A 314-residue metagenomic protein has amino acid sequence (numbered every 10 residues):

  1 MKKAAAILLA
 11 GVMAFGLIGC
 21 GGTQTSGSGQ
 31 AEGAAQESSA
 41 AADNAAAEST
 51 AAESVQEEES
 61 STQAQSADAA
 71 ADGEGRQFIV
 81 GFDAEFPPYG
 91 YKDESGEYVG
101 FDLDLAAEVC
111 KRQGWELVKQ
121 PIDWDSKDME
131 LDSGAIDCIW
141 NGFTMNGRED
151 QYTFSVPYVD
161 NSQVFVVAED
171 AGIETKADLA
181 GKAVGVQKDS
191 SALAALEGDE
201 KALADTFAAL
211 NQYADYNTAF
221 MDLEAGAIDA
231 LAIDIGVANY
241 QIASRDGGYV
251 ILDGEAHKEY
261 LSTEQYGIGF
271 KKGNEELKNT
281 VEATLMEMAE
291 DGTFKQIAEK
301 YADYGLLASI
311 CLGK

Functional and structural regions predicted by a protein language model:
G16-A45: Bacterial lipoprotein signal-peptidase II cleavage site
A69, E116, S191-Y213, Y249-L252 (+1 more regions): Ligand-binding clefts/hinges and TM-proximal coupling segments of bilobed small-molecule sensing domains
A71-G73, Q77-G100, L307, C311: Extracytoplasmic "Venus flytrap"
A84, D160-V167, R245-A283, Y304-K314: Periplasmic-binding protein-like
A84-P87, Y98-K111, F143, V164-N217 (+1 more regions): Bilobed "Venus flytrap"/periplasmic-binding protein-like clamshell domains and structurally analogous long
L103-D104, V118-M129, L210-A225: Short helix-initiation/N-cap motifs at beta->coil->alpha
L103-R112, I173, A177, K182-A183 (+2 more regions): Extended ligand-binding regions for polar small-molecule ligands
A107, K111, E116-D178, V250 (+1 more regions): Acidic, polar ligand-binding/catalytic clefts
